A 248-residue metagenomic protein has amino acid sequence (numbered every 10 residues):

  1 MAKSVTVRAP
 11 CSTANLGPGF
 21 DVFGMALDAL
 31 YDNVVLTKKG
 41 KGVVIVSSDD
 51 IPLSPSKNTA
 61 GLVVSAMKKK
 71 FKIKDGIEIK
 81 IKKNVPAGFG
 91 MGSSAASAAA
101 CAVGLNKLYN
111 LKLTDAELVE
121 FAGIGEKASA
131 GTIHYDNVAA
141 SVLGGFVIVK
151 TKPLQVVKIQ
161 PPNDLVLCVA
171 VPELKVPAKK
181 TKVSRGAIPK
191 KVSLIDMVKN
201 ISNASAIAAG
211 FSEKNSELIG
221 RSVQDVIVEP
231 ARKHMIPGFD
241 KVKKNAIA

Functional and structural regions predicted by a protein language model:
M1, T13-N15, M25-D28, F71 (+5 more regions): Solvent-exposed alpha-helices and their adjacent loops that cap or buttress functional pockets in soluble metabolic
M1-F89, V103, K107-L113, G144: ATP-binding N-lobe of GHMP and related small-molecule kinases
R8-P10, A26, S141-L143, K150 (+1 more regions): Short beta-strand segments
C11, A29, G40, V171-V176 (+1 more regions): Glycine-rich beta-alpha junction loops
G24, P52-N58, V192-K199, A231-K233: Active-site pocket-shaping loop/turn-to-helix segments
K74-L154: Gly/Ser-rich oxyanion-binding loop with an adjacent helix/lid that shapes the negatively charged ligand pocket
V147-V157, K175-G210: Anionic-ligand binding region
F211-A248: Glycine-rich, charge-dense phosphate/pyrophosphate-binding loop(s) and the adjacent flexible "lid"/catalytic subdomain
